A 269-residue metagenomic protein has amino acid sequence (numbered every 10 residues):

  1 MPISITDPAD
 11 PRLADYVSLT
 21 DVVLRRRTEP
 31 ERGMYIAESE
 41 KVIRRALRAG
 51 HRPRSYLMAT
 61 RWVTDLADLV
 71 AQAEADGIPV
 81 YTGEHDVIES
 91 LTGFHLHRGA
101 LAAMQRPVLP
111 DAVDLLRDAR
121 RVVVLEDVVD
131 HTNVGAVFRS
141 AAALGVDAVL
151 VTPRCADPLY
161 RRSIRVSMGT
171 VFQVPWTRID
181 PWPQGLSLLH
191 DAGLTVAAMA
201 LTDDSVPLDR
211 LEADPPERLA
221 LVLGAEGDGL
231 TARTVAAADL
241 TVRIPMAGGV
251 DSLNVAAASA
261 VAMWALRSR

Functional and structural regions predicted by a protein language model:
M1-L69, C155-A156: Boundary-proximal intrinsically disordered activation/regulatory segments immediately upstream of a helical core
I3, P107-D204: RNA substrate-binding interface of SAM-dependent RNA methyltransferases
L47, E74, H190: Anion (oxyanion) recognition and catalysis
M58-W62, Q105, D127: Structural motif
V70-G93, T177-D180: A glycine-rich helix N-cap at a beta->alpha junction
A100-A102, S140-L144, P158-V171, A232 (+1 more regions): Structured adenosyl-cofactor binding patch, chiefly the S-adenosyl-L-methionine
A197-V250: Active-site/ligand-binding-proximal alpha/beta "capping" segment
